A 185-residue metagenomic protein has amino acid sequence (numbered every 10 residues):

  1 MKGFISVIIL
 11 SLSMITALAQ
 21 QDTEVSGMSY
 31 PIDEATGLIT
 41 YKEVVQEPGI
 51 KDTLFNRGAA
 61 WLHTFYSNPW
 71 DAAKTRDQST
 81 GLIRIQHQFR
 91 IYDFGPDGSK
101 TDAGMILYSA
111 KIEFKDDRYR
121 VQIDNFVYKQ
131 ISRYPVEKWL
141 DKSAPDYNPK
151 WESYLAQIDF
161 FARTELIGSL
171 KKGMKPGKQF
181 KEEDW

Functional and structural regions predicted by a protein language model:
M1-D22: Bacterial Sec-dependent N-terminal signal peptides
Q20-W185: Ser/Thr-rich, low-complexity intrinsically disordered terminal regions
